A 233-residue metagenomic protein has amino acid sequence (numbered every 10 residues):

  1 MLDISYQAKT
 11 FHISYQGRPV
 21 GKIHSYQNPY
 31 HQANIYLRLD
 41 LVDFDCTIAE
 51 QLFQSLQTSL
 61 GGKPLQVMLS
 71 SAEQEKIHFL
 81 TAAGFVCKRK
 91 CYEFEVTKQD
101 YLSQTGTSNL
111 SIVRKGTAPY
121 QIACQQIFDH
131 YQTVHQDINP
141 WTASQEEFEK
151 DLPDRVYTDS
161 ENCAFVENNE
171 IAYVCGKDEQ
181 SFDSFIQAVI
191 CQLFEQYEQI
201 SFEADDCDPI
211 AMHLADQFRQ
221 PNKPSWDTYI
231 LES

Functional and structural regions predicted by a protein language model:
M1, L41, L56-L60, A83 (+5 more regions): Hydrophobic, Leu/Ile/Phe/Ala-enriched alpha-helical segments that form helix-helix packing faces
M1-S55, R155-A188: Conserved donor-binding loop and adjoining core beta-sheet/short helix segment in diverse acyl/aminoacyl transferases
M1-Y6, T97-A118: Conserved N-terminal entry element of GNAT/NAT acetyltransferase domains
S5-Y6, D151, P221-P224: A generic fold-level signal
Y6, Y15-Q16, K88-C91, T97 (+1 more regions): Positively charged, hydrophobic/aromatic-enriched amphipathic segments
H24-Q27, R38-D43, V67-A72, R114-G116 (+2 more regions): Structural motif
F44-S108, F185-Q192, E198-S233: Acyl-donor-binding surface of acyltransferase catalytic domains
T107-Y173: Flexible, substrate/cofactor-facing loop regions flanked by secondary structure within enzyme catalytic domains
